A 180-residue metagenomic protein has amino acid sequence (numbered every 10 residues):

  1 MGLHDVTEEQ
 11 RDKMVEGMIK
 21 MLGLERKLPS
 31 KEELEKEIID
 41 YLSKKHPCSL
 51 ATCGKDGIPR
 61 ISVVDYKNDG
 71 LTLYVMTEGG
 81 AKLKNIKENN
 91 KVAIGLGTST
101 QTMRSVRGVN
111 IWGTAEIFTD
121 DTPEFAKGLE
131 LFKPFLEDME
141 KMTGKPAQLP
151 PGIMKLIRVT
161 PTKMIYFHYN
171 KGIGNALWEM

Functional and structural regions predicted by a protein language model:
M1-S30, V106-M180: Charged, gly/pro-rich active-site loop segments
G23-P47: Short, basic/aromatic recognition patches
K44-S49, E137-K141: Short Pro/Gly-enriched beta-strand edge/turn motifs at strand-loop
K45-G79, I86, I94-T98, R107: Short beta-strand segments
L50-G54, T100, K141-L149: Short helix-to-loop capping/linker segments positioned immediately adjacent to catalytic or ligand/cofactor-binding
T77-G80, A93-T98, P134-K145: Short acidic (Asp/Glu) patches
A81-K84, Q101, G172-G174: Short, surface-exposed beta-strand-loop junctions and turns on beta-sheet-rich folds
